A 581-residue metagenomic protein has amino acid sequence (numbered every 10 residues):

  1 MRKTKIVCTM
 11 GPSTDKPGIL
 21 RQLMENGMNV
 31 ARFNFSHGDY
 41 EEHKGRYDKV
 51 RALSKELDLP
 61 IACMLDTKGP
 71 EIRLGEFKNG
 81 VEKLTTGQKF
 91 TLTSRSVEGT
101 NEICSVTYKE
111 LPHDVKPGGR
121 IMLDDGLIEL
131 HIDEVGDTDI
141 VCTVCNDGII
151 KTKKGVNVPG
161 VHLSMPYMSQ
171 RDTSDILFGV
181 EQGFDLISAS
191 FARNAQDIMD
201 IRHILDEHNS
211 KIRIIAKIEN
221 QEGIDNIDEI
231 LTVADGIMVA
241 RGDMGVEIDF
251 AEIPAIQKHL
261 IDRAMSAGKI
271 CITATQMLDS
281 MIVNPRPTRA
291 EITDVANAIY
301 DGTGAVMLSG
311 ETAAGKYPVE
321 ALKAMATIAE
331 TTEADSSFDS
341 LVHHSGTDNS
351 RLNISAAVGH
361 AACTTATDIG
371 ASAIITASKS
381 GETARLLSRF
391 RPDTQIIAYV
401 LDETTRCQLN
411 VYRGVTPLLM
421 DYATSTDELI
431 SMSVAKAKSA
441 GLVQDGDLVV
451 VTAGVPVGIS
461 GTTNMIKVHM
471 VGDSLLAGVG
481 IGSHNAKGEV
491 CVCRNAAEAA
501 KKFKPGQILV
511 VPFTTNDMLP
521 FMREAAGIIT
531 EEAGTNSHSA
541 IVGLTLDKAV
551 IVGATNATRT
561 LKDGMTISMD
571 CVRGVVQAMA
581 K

Functional and structural regions predicted by a protein language model:
K3, C8-P12, E42, V161 (+2 more regions): Conserved alpha/beta-domain cores
K5-V7, V30-R32, P60-M64, K89 (+8 more regions): Structural preference for beta-strand elements that scaffold enzyme active sites
T9, N34, D66, G118 (+8 more regions): Conserved, mostly hydrophobic/aromatic
M10-P12, N29-Y40, L186-F191, I237-I248 (+2 more regions): Glycine-rich phosphate-binding active-site loops on the catalytic face of alpha/beta enzymes
G38-E42, R46, T394-Q395, Y399-L429 (+1 more regions): Feature captures the catalytic cores and cofactor-binding loops of soluble hydro-lyases/lyases that act on carboxylate
K44-R51, R202, T312-D335, K467-V468: C-terminal helical cap(s) of enzyme catalytic domains, especially alpha/beta-barrels
P70-S169, K436, L442-A497, K502 (+2 more regions): Acidic, glycine-rich flexible loop/linker segments
M244-V246, M277-E291, A305-K316, V342-T347 (+2 more regions): Short beta-alpha connecting loops at secondary-structure transitions that line or flank enzyme active sites
